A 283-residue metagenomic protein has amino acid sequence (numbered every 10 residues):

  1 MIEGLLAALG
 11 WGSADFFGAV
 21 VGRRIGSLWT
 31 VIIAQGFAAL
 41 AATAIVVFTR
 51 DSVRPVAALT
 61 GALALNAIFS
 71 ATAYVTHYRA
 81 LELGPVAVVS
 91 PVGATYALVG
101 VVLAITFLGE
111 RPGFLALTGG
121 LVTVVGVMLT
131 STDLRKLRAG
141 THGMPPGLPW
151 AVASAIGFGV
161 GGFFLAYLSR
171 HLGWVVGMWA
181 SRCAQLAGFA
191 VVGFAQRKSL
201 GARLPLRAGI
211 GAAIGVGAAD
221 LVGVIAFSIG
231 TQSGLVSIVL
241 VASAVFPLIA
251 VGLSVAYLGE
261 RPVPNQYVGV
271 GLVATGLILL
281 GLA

Functional and structural regions predicted by a protein language model:
M1-G10, F17-G18, R23-L28, I33-A64 (+6 more regions): Membrane-interface interhelical linkers
M1-L5, L98-I156, N265, V270-A283: Juxtamembrane helix-loop boundary signature in multi-pass membrane transporters
M1-W11, R54-S70, R111-V125, G173-A187 (+1 more regions): Structural signature of hydrophobic alpha-helical transmembrane segments
I2, L6, I33-F37, G61-I68 (+9 more regions): Hydrophobic residues within alpha-helical transmembrane segments of multi-pass solute transporters/permease subunits
G10, A14, A41, F69-T76 (+5 more regions): Membrane-embedded alpha-helical core segments of multi-pass
T30-V31, V89, G177, V239: Juxtamembrane helix-start motifs in multi-pass secondary transporters
F37-A42, V92-T106, A184-G188, G223-A226 (+2 more regions): Alpha-helical transmembrane segments of compact multi-pass small-molecule transporters, enriched in specific families
A42-S52, G100-A116, I156-L172, A218-V236 (+1 more regions): Hydrophobic alpha-helical transmembrane segments in multi-pass integral membrane proteins
